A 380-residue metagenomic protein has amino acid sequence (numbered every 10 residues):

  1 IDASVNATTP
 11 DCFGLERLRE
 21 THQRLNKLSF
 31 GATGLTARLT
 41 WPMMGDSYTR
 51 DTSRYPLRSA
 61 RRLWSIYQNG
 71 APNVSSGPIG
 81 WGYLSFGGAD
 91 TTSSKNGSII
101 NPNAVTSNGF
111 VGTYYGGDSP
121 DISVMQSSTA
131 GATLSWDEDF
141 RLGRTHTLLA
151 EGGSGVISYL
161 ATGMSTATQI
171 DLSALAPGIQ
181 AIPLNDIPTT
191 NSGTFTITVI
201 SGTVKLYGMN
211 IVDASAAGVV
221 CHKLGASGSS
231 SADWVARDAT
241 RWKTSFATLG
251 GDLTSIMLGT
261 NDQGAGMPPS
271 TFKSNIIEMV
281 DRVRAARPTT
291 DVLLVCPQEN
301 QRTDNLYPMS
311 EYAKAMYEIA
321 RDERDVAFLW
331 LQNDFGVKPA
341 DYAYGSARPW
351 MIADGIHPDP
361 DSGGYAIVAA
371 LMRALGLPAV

Functional and structural regions predicted by a protein language model:
I1-L15, Q169: Fibrous stalk/shaft segments of extracellular and virion attachment machinery
F13-F30, A232-T248, S274-R282, S310-K314: Alpha-helical scaffolding within the catalytic cores of extracellular/periplasmic polymer-degrading hydrolases
G14-G87, G251-S255, M316, A320 (+4 more regions): Long, contiguous interaction/targeting segments characteristic of exported/extracellular or secretory-pathway proteins
T40-M43, Y48-L160, M164-I277: Conserved SGNH/GDSL esterase-like catalytic core that processes O-acyl groups on lipids and polysaccharides
L57, R61, T240, T244 (+8 more regions): Solvent-exposed, polar/charged alpha-helical surfaces in well-ordered, non-transmembrane soluble domains, broadly
Q169, Q298-V380: Catalytic His-Asp segment of secreted/periplasmic serine-dependent ester chemistry enzymes
S255-G264, M279-K314, E318: Active-site segments of SGNH/GDSL-like serine hydrolases that catalyze O-acetyl group transfer/hydrolysis on lipids
